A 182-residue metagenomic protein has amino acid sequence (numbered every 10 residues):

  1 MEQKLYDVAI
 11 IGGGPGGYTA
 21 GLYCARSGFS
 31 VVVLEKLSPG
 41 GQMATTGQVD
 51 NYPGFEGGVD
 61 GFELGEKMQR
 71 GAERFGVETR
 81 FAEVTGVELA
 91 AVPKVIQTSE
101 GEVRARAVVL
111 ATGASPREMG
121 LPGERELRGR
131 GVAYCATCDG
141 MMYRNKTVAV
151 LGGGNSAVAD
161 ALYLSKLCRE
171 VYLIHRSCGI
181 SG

Functional and structural regions predicted by a protein language model:
M1-I11, S27, V32, T79-K146: FAD-binding core/adjacent interface of flavoenzyme oxidoreductases
Q3-Y6, I10-K36, R128, Y134-S181: Rossmann-like dinucleotide/flavin-binding elements
V33-T45: N-terminal glycine-rich anion-binding loops that anchor highly charged ligand groups
P39, Q48, E83, A114-S115 (+1 more regions): A generic "binding-loop/recognition-motif" signal
G41-Q42, R117-M119, S181: Conserved protein kinase catalytic core
A44-E102, C178-G182: N-terminal Rossmann-like dinucleotide/flavin-binding domain of flavoprotein oxidoreductases that bind FAD/FMN
T46-Q48, F55, G113, E124 (+2 more regions): Generic beta-structure capping elements
